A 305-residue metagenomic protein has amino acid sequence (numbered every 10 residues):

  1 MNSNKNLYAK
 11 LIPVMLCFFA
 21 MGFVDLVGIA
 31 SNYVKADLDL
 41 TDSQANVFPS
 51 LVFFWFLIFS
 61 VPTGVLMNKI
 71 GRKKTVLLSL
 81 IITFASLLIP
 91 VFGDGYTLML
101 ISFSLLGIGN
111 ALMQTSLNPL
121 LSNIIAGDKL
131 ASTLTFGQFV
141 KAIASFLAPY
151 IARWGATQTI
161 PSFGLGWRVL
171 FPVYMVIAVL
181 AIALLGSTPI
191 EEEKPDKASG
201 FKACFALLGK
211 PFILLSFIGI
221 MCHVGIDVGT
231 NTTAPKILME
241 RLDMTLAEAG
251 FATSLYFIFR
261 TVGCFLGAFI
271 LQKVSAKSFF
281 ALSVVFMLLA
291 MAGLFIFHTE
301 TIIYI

Functional and structural regions predicted by a protein language model:
A9-D42, N118, A148, T230-P235: Extracytoplasmic
V27-G28, G209-C264: Extracytoplasmic gate region of multi-pass secondary transporters
D39, G71, F92-T97, D243 (+2 more regions): Helix-breaking motifs and short loop linkers at transmembrane-helix boundaries and internal kinks in secondary membrane
S50-G64, S254-L266: Central cavity-lining transmembrane alpha-helices of secondary-active solute carriers, predominantly the Major
I58-T97: Conserved MFS/SLC helix-loop-helix module at the cytosolic interface between two early adjacent transmembrane helices
S102-F139: Cytoplasmic helix-loop-helix junction between adjacent transmembrane helices in 12-TM secondary transporters
D128, T133-P189: Helix-loop-helix hairpin linking two adjacent transmembrane segments in secondary transporters
S275-I305: C-terminal transmembrane helical hairpin of 12-TM major facilitator-type secondary transporters
